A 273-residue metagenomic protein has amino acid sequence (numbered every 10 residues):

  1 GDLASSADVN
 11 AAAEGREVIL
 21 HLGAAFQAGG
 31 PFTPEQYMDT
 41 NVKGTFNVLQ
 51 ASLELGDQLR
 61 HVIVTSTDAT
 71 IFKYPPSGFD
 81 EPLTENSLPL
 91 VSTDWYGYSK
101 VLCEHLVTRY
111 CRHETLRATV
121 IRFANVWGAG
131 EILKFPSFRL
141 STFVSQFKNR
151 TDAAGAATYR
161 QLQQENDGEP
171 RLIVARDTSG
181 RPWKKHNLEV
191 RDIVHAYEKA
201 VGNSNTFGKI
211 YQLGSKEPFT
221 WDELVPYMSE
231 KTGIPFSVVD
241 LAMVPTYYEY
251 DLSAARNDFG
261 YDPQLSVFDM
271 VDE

Functional and structural regions predicted by a protein language model:
L3-T40: NAD(P)H-binding glycine-rich loop region in Rossmannoid oxidoreductase-like domains and their noncatalytic homologs
A4, Q36-N47, D94, Y98-S99 (+1 more regions): Glycine-rich NAD(P)-binding loop of the Rossmann-fold in SDR/ketoreductase-type enzymes
D39, S77-V120: Catalytic helix-loop patch of NAD(P)-dependent Rossmann-fold dehydrogenases
F46-T93: Conserved Rossmann-fold NAD(P)-dependent oxidoreductase catalytic core, especially the SDR/UDP-sugar
H113-L116, G128-Y159, K199-Y211, I234: Glycine/proline-rich active-site loop of Rossmann-fold NAD(P)-dependent oxidoreductases
W183-K184, D192-A242: Mid/C-terminal beta-alpha module of Rossmann-like enzyme folds, strongest in SDR-family dehydrogenases/epimerases
V190, D222-P226, D240-D262: Conserved C-terminal active-site "lid" loop/helix of NAD(P)H-dependent oxidoreductases that clamps the redox cofactor
V267-E273: Amphipathic terminal alpha-helices
